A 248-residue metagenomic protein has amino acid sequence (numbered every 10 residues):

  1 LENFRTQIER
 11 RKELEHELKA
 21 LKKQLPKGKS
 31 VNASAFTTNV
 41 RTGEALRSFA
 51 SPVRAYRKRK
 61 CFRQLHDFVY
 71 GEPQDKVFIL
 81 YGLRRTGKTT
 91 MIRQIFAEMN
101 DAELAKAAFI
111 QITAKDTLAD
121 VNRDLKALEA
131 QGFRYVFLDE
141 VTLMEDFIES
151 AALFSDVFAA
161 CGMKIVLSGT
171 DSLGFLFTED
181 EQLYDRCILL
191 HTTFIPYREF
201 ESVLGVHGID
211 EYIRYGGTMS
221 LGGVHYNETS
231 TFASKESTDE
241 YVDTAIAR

Functional and structural regions predicted by a protein language model:
L1-Q74: A short, basic N-terminal segment
N3, I8-R11, A20, S30-N32 (+2 more regions): Interdomain hinge/linker elements that couple catalytic modules in large macromolecular machines
K88: Conserved lysine of the Walker
M91, I95: Hydrophobic positions on the alpha1 helix immediately C-terminal to the Walker A/P-loop
L104-G132: Short glycine-rich substrate-engagement loop in P-loop NTPases that contacts/grips substrate
E129-A151: Conserved P-loop NTPase "ATPase switch" module shared by AAA+ and STAND
D139, M163-T170: Structural recognition of the conserved hydrophobic beta-strand(s) that form the central parallel beta-sheet of P-loop
L173-C187: Short regulatory helix/loop adjacent to the ATP-binding pocket of P-loop NTPases
